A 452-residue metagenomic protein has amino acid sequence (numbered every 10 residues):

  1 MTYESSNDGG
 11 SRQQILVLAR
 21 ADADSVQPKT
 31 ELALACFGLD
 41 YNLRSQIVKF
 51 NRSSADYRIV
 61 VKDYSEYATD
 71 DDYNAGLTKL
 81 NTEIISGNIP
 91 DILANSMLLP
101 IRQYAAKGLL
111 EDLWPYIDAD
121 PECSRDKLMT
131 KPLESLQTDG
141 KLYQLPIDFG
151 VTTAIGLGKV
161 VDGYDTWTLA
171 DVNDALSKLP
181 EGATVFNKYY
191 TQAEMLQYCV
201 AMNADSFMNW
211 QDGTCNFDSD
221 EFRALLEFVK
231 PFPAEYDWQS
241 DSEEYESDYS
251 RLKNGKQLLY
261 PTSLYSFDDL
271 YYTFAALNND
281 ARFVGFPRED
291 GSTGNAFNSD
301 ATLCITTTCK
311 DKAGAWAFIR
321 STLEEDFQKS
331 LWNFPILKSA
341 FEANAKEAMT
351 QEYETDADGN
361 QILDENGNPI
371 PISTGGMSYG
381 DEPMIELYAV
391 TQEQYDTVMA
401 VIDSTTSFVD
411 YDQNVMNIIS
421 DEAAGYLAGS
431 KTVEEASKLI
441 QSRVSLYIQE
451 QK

Functional and structural regions predicted by a protein language model:
M1-P100, N360-L363, G367, D421 (+1 more regions): Conserved N-terminal structural module of periplasmic/extracytoplasmic solute-binding proteins
D71-I89, L93, R102, D174-K178 (+3 more regions): Short helices/loops that flank or line small-molecule/ion binding pockets
L98-T153, W167-D171, A281-P287: Hinge/lid segment of periplasmic solute-binding proteins
W114-K127, D205-L226, G285-A296, G429: Short, solvent-exposed loop/beta-turn-alpha elements that line the ligand-binding surface or hinge of extracytoplasmic
K141-T152, D171-K230, N254-L259: Extracytoplasmic/periplasmic solute-binding protein
D212-E246, Y272, A281-F286: Glycine-centered hinge/linker elements that transmit conformational signals in sensory and ligand-binding systems
F274-T355, D403-S404: Extracytoplasmic/periplasmic substrate-recognition and gating elements
E365-V444: C-terminal capping/gating helix-and-loop segments adjacent to ligand/active sites or protein-protein/ligand interfaces
